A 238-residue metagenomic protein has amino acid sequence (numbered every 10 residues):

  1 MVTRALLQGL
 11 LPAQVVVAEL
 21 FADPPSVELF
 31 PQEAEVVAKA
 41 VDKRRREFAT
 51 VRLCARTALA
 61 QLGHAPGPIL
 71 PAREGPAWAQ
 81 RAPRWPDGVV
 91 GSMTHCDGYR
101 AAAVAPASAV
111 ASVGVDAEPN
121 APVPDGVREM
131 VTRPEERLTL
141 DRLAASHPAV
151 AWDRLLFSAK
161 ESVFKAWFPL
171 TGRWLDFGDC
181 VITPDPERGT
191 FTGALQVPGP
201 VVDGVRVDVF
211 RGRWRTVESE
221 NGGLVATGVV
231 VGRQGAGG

Functional and structural regions predicted by a protein language model:
M1-G238: Core catalytic alpha/beta fold that binds nucleotide/phospho-ligands
